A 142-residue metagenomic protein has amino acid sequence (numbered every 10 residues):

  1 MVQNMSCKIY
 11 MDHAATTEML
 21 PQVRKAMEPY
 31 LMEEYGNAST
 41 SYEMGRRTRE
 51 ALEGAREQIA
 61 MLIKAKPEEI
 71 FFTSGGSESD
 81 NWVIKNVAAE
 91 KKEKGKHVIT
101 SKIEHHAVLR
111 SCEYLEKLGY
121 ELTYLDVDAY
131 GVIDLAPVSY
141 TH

Functional and structural regions predicted by a protein language model:
M1-T40: N-terminal "arm"/small-domain region of PLP-dependent enzymes with the aminotransferase-like
P21-R24, R49, E53-R56, L109: Short, surface-exposed alpha-helical segments at coil->helix boundaries
S39-E78: Conserved N-terminal alpha-helix of the aminotransferase class I/II PLP-enzyme fold
V87-L109, E121-D126: Conserved PLP-anchoring active-site segment centered on the Schiff-base-forming lysine
L115: Extended acidic/charged loop-beta regions that coordinate divalent cations and stabilize anionic phosphate/carboxylate
G131-V138: Structural motif
T141-H142: Conserved small/polar residues in nucleotide/adenosyl-binding loops
